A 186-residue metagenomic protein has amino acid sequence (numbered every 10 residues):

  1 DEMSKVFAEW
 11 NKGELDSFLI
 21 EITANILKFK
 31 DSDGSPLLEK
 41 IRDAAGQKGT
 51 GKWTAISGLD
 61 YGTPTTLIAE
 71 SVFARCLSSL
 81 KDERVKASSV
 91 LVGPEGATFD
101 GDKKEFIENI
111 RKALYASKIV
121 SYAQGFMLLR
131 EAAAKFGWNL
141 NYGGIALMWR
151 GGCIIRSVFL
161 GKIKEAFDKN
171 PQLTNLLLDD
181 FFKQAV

Functional and structural regions predicted by a protein language model:
D1-V186: C-terminal substrate-binding/catalytic lobe of Rossmann-fold NAD(P)-dependent dehydrogenases
